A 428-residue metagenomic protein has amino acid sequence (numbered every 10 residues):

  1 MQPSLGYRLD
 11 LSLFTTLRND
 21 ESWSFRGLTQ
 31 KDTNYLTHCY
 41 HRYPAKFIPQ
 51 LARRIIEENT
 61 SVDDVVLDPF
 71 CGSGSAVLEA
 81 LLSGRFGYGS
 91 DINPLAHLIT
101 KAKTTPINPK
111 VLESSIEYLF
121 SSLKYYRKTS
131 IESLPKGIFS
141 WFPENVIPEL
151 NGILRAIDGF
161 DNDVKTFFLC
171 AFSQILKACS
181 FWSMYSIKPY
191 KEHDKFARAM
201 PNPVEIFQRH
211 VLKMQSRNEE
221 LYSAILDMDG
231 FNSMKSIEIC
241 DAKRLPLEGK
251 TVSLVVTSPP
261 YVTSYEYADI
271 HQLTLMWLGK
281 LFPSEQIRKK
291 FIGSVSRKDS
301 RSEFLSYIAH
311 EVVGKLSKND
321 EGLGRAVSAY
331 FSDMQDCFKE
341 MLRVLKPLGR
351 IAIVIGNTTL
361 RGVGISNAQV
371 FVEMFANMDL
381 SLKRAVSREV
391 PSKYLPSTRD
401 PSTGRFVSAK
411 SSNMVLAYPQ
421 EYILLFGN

Functional and structural regions predicted by a protein language model:
S4-V62, L82-S83, Y88-F304, H310 (+4 more regions): Nucleic-acid modification enzymes, centered on SAM-dependent nucleic-acid methyltransferases
D63-G72: Conserved class I S-adenosyl-L-methionine
V65, F86, G349-R350: Short glycine-centered segments of the SAM/dcSAM-binding site in methyltransferase folds
G74-L78: Glycine-rich SAM-binding Motif I of class I
S332-P347: A short glycine-rich, Lys/Arg-flanked "PGG" loop and its adjoining helix->strand segment in the class I
C337-K339, S366-D379: Short alpha-helix
